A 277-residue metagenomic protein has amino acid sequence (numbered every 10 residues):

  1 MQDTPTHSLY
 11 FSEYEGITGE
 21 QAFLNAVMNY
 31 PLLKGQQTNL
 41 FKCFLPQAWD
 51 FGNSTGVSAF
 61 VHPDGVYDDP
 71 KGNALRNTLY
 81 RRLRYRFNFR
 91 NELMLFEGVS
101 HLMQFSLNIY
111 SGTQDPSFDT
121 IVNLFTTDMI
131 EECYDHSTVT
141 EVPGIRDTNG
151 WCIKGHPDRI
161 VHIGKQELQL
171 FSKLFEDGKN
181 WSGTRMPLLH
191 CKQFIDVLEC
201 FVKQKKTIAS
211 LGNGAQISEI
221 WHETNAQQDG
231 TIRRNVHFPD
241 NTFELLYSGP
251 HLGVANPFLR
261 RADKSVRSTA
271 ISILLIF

Functional and structural regions predicted by a protein language model:
M1-M28: Class I S-adenosyl-L-methionine-dependent methyltransferase module
G19-L33, V57-A59, P63-R76, Y85-L102 (+4 more regions): Polyanion-binding catalytic cores of nucleic-acid enzymes and NTP/SAM-utilizing transferases
L33-L45: Phosphate/oxyanion-binding active-site loops and adjacent basic polyanion-contact surfaces
G52-N53: Helix-to-beta-strand junctions that scaffold the AdoMet/dcAdoMet cofactor pocket in Class I SAM-dependent enzymes
Q104-S117: Conserved beta strand-loop-helix elements of the APE1-like EEP
I121-E132: Short, solvent-exposed aromatic-acidic interface loops
